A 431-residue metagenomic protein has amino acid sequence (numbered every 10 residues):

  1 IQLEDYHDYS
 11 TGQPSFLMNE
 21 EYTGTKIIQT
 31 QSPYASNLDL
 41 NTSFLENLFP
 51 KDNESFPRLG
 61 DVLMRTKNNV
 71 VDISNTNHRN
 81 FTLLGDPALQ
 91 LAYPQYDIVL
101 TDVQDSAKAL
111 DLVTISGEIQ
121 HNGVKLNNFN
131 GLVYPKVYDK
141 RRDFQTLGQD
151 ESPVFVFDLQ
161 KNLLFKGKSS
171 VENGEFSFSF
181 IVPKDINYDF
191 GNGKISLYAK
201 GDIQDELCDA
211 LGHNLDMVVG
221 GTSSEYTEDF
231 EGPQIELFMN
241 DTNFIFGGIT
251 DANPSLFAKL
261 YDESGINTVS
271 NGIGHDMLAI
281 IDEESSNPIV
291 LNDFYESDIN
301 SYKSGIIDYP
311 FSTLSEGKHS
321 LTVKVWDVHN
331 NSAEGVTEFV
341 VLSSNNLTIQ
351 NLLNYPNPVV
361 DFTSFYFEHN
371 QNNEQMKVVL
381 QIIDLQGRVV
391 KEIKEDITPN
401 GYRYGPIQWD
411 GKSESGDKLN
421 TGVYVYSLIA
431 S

Functional and structural regions predicted by a protein language model:
I1-V99, Q104: Active-site-proximal C-terminal subdomain of hydrolase catalytic domains
L83-V99, G220-L237, V340-L347: Proline/serine/threonine-rich low-complexity linkers at boundaries of modular beta-sandwich domains
S106-P135, N243-D276, P358-E368, Q375-K377: Contiguous beta-strand segments within globular domains
K136-G220, M239, N243, F257-L342 (+1 more regions): Long, low-complexity serine/threonine/glycine- and acidic-rich segments characteristic of extracellular
F311-S320, E395-S431: Short, surface-exposed loop/turn motifs with a glycine/proline- and acidic-biased composition
G335-S343, Q350, F365, D417 (+1 more regions): C-terminal tail/sorting-segment detector
V340-Y355, V359-D384, E392-D396, G405-W409: Glycine-centered coil/turn sites that cap beta-strands in beta-rich domains
V378-V390, Y424-Y426, S431: Short, glycine-anchored, charge-dense loop/turn motifs used at functional sites
